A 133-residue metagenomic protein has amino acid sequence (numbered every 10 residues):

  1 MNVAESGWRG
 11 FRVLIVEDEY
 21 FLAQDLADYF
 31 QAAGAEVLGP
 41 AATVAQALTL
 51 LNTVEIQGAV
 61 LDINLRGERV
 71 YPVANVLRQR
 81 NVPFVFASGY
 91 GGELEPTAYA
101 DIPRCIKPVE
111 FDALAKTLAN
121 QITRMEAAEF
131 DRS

Functional and structural regions predicted by a protein language model:
M1-R12, A45, P96, V109-S133: Non-catalytic signal-transmission and effector/linker regions of two-component phosphorelay proteins
E17: Conserved acidic carboxylate
Y20-G39: Two-component/phosphorelay signaling modules centered on CheY-like receiver
P40-G58: Acidic, metal-coordinating helix/loop segments flanking the phosphotransfer/catalytic sites of two-component signaling
D62: Active-site residues of response regulator receiver
R66: The feature encodes the CheY-like receiver
R69-P72: Acidic catalytic/metal-coordinating carboxylates
